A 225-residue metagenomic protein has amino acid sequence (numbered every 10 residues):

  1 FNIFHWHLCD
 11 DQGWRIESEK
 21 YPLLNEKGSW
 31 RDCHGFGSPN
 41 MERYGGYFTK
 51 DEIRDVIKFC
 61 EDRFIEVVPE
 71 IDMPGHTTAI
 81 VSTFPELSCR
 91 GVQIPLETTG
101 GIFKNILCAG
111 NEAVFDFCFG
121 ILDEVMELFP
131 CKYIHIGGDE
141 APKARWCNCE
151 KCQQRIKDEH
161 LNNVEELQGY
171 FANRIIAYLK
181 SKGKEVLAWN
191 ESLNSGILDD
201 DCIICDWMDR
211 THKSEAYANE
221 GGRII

Functional and structural regions predicted by a protein language model:
F1-C9, E66-E70, S214, E220 (+1 more regions): Internal hydrophobic scaffold segments of catalytic domains
F1-F4, I53-P74, N105-G137: An active-site-proximal structural segment forming one wall of the substrate-binding cleft that immediately precedes
L8-C9, S38, D72, V92 (+3 more regions): Sparse, context-dependent recognition of short Cys/His-centered cofactor- or disulfide-binding micro-motifs
L8-Q12, K20, I71-T77, A113 (+3 more regions): Active-site-proximal loop/turn and secondary-structure-junction residues that shape catalytic pockets, frequently
D10-D62, T77-D116, A144-G169: Aromatic- and acidic-residue-enriched carbohydrate-binding clefts of CAZyme catalytic domains
E26-C33, D123-E127, C131, S195: Conserved helix-loop functional segments at active or binding sites
V81, L96-G101, N111-F115, E127-H135 (+1 more regions): Active-site core of glycosidic bond-cleaving carbohydrate-active enzymes
